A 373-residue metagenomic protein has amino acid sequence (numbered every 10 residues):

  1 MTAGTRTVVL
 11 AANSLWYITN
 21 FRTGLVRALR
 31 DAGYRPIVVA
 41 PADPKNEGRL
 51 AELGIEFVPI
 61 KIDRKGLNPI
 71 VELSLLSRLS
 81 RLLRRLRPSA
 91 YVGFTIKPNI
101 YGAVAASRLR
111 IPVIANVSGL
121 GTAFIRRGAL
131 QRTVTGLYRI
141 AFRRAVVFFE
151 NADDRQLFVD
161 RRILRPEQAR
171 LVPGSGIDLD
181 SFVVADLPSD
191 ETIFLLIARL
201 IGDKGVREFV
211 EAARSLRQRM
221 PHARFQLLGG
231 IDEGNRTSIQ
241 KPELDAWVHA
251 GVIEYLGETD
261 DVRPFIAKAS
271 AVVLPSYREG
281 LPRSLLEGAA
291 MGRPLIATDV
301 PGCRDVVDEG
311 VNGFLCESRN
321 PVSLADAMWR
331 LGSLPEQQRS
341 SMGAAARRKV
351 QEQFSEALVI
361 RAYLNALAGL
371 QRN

Functional and structural regions predicted by a protein language model:
N20-F21, I70-S77, P112-I114, G121-R143 (+1 more regions): Nucleotide-sugar donor phosphate/pyrophosphate-binding loop at the beta->alpha transition of glycosyltransferases
V39-K45, I197, R224-I239: Glycosyltransferase donor-sugar binding loop
V58, R139-V184: Donor nucleotide-sugar binding/catalytic pocket of nucleotide-sugar-dependent glycosyltransferases
D186-K204, V210-R214, Q226: Conserved donor-binding/catalytic core segment of Leloir-type glycosyltransferases
E258, Y277: Aromatic "clamp/platform" in nucleotide-sugar-dependent glycosyltransferases that forms part of the donor/acceptor
P294-A297, V307: Short hydrophobic beta-strand element within catalytic cores of glycosyltransferases and related nucleotide-activated
D308-G310, F314-P321, R330-E336: Conserved acidic donor-binding segment of nucleotide-sugar-dependent glycosyltransferases
R330, Q337-Q353, V359-A362: A short, well-ordered alpha-helix in the C-terminal region of glycosyltransferases
